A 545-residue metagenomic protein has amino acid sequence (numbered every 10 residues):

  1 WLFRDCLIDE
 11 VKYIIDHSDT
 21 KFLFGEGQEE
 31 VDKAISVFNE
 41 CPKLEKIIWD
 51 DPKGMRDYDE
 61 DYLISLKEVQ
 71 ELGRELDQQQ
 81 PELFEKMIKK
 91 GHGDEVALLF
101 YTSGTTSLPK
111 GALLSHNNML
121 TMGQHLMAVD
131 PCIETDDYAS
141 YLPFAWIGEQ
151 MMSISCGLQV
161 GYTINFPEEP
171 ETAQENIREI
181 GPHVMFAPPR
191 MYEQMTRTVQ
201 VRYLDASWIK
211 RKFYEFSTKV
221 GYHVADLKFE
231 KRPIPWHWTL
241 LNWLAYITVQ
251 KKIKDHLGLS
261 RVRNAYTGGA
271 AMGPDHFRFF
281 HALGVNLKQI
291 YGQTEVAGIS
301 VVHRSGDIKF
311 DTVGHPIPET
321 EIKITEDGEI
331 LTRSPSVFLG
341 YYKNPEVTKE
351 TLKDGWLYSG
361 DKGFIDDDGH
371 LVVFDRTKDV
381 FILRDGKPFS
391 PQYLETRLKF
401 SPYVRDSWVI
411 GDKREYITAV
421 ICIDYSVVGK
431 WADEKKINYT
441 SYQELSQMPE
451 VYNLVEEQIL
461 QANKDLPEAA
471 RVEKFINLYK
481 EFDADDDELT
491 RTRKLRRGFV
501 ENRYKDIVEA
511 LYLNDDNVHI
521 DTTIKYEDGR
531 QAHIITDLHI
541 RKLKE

Functional and structural regions predicted by a protein language model:
W1-L72, L454: Structural core segment of the AMP-binding/adenylate-forming
C6-S36, M122-A139, P170-V184, H256: Conserved ATP-dependent adenylate/AMP-binding module captured primarily in the ANL superfamily
I64, E68-Q70, R74-Y101, L108 (+1 more regions): Conserved pre-ATP/AMP-binding loop-to-beta segment of ANL
T102, P316-L383: Conserved ATP-binding/catalytic segment of the ANL
L120-D137, F144-W243, I247-Q250, R261 (+1 more regions): Conserved AMP-binding/adenylation subdomain of ANL enzymes
N165, H237-W243, D255-L257, R261-G268 (+3 more regions): Conserved ATP-binding loop and adjacent catalytic segment of the adenylate-forming AMP-binding
V337, T351-L352, H370-K399, V428-P449 (+3 more regions): Adenylate-forming
D406-V409, E415, E456-E545: Conserved C-terminal "lid"/linker of ANL adenylate-forming enzymes
